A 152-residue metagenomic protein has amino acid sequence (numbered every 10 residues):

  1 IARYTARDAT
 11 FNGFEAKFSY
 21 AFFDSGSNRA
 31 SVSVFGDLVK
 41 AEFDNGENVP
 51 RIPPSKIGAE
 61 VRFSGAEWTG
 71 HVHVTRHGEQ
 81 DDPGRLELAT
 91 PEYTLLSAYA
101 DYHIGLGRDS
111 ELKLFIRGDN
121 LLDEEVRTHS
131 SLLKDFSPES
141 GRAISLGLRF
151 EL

Functional and structural regions predicted by a protein language model:
I1, N48-P53, G78, E87-P91 (+1 more regions): Flexible, surface-exposed loop regions and adjacent strand-edge segments of Gram-negative outer-membrane beta-barrel
A2-Q80: Gram-negative outer-membrane beta-barrel transporters
T10, N28, P53, E92-T94 (+2 more regions): Residue-level preference for beta-strand/loop junctions
N12-A16, S55-A59, T94-A100, R142-L148: Hydrophobic, lipid-facing positions within transmembrane beta-strands of outer-membrane proteins
S19-F23, D101-L106: Short regulatory "switch" loops immediately downstream of catalytic or recognition motifs within protein catalytic
E79-D81, Y102-L152: C-terminal beta-signal and adjacent terminal beta-strands/loops of Gram-negative outer-membrane beta-barrel proteins
P83-T90, A100-H103: Short, glycine/charged-rich beta-strand-loop motifs at protein surfaces that mediate ligand recognition and catalysis
L88-L95, L152: Outer-membrane beta-barrel transmembrane domain signature
